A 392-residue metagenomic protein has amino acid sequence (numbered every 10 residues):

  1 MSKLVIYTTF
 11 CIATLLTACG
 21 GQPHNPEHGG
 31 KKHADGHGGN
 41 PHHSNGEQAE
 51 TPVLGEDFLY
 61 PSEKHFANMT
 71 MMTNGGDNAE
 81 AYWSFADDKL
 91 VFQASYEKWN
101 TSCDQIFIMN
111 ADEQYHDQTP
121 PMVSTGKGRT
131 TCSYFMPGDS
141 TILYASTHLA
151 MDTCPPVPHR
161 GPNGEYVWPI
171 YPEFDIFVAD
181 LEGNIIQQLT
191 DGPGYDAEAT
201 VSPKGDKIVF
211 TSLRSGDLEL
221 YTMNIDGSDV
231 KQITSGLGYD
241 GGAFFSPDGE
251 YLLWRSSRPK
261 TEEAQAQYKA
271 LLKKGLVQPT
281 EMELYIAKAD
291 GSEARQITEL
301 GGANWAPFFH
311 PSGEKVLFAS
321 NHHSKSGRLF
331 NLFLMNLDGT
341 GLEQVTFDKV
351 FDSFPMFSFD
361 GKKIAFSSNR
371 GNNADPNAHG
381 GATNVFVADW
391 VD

Functional and structural regions predicted by a protein language model:
L16-A18: C-terminal motif of bacterial Sec signal peptides marking the signal peptidase cleavage site
G20-Q22: Bacterial signal peptide processing site
E50-Y60, N68-T101: Beta-strand-rich domains and repeat architectures in extracellular enzymes and scaffolds, especially beta-propellers
L54-D77, M109-R129, A179-Y195, N224-Y239 (+4 more regions): Multi-bladed beta-propeller domains
N74-D77, A94-I106, S124-T130, A145-D175 (+8 more regions): A flexible loop/linker signature enriched in serine peptidases of the S9 family
F85-A86, P137-G138, P203-K204, P247-D248 (+2 more regions): Residue-level detector of Asp-centered blade-edge/turn motifs that repeat once per structural unit in beta-propeller
L90-V91, I142, I208, L252 (+2 more regions): Hydrophobic beta-strand positions that form the internal "hydrophobic ladder" of WD40/Gbeta-like beta-propeller blades
